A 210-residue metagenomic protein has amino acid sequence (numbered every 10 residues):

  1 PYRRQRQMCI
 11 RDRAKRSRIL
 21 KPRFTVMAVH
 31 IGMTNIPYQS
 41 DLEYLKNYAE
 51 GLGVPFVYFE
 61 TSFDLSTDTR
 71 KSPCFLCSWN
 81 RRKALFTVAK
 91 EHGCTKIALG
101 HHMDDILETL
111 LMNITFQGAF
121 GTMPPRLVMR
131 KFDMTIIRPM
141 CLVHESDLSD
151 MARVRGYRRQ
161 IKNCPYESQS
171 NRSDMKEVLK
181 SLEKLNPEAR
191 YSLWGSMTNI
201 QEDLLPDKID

Functional and structural regions predicted by a protein language model:
P1-R6, I10: Single conserved hydrophobic/aromatic residue that forms the stacking wall/gate of nucleotide- or nucleobase-binding
R11, Q39-K46, E145, S149: Short, surface-exposed alpha-helical segments at coil->helix boundaries
T25-V29, V57, T135: A structural signal for isolated positions on well-ordered beta-strands in alpha/beta enzyme cores
H30-P37, P165-Q169: Short histidine/acidic/glycine/proline-rich micro-motifs that form metal- and phosphate-coordinating active-site loops
E43-D68: A conserved beta-strand->alpha-helix junction
F75-D147, L193: Active-site adenylate/phosphate-handling loop in enzymes that bind or generate adenylated species
G121-P124, V128-D210: ATP/NTP-dependent adenylation/nucleotidyl-transfer catalytic domains that generate, transfer, or process NMP-activated
